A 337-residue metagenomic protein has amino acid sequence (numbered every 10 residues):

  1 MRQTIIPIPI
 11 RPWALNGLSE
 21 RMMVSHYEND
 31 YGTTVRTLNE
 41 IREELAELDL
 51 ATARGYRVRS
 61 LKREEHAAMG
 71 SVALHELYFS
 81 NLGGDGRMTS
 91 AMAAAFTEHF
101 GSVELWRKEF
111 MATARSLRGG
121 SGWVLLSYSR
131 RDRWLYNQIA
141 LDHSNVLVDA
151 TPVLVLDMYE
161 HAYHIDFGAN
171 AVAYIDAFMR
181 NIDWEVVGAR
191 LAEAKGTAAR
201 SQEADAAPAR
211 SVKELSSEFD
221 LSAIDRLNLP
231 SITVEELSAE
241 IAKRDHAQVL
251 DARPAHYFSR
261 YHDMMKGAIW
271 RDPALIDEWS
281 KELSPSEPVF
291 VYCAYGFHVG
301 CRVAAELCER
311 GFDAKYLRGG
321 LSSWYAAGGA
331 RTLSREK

Functional and structural regions predicted by a protein language model:
M1-R210: Feature for soluble, non-membrane regions of globular proteins
A51, V58, R63, A68 (+8 more regions): Residue-level detector of functional hotspots within protein domains
Y78, G83, R253-P254, Y295: Short glycine-rich, polar/acidic loop-and-turn segments at beta strand-coil junctions
Y159, L250-A252: Active-site flanking residues adjacent to catalytic metal/cofactor-binding acidic residues
A199-A247, A255-F290, Y295-K337: Rhodanese-like catalytic fold shared by cysteine-dependent sulfurtransferases and DSP/PTP-type phosphatases
